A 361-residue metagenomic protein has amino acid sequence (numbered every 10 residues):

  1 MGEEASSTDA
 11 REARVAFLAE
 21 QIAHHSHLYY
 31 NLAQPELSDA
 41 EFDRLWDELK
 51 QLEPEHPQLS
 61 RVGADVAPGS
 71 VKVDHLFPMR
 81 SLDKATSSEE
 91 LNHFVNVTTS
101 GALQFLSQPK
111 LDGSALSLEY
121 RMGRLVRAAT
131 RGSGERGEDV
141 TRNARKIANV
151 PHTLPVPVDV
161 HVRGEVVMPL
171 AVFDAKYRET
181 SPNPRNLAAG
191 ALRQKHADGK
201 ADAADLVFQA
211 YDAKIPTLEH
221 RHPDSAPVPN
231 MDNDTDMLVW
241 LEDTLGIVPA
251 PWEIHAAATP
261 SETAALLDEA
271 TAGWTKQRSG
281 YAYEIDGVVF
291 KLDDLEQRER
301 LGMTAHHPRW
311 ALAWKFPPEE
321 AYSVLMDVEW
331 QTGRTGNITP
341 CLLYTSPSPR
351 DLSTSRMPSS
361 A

Functional and structural regions predicted by a protein language model:
G2-S346: RNA/tRNA-interacting regions in translation and RNA-turnover enzymes
Y344-P347, D351-A361: Single conserved hydrophobic/aromatic residue that forms the stacking wall/gate of nucleotide- or nucleobase-binding
